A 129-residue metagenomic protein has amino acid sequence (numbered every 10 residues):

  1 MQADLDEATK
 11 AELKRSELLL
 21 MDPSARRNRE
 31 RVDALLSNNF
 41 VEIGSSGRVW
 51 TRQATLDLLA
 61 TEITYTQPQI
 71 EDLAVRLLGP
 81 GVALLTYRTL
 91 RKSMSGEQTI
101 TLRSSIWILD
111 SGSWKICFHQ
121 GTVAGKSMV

Functional and structural regions predicted by a protein language model:
Q2-A34, N39-V129: A beta-strand edge to alpha-helix "cap/lid" segment located at domain peripheries
